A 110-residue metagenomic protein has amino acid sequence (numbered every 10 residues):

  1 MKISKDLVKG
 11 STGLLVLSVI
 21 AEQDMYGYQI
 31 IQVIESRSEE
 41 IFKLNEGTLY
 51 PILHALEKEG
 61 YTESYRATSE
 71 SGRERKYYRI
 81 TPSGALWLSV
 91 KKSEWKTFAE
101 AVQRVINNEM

Functional and structural regions predicted by a protein language model:
M1-K5: Short, Lys/Arg-enriched N-terminal segment that forms or immediately precedes the first helix of a structured domain
D6-T48: N-terminal helix-turn-helix DNA-binding core of bacterial DNA-binding proteins
L49-L56: Basic amphipathic alpha-helical segments that dock to polyanions
E57-E74, R79: Beta-hairpin "wing" of winged helix-turn-helix
I80-G84: Accessory beta->alpha helical hairpin/"wing" motif in late/C-terminal subdomains of nucleic-acid enzymes
L86-M110: Amphipathic alpha-helical dimerization/coiled-coil segments that flank or bridge DNA-binding/regulatory modules
